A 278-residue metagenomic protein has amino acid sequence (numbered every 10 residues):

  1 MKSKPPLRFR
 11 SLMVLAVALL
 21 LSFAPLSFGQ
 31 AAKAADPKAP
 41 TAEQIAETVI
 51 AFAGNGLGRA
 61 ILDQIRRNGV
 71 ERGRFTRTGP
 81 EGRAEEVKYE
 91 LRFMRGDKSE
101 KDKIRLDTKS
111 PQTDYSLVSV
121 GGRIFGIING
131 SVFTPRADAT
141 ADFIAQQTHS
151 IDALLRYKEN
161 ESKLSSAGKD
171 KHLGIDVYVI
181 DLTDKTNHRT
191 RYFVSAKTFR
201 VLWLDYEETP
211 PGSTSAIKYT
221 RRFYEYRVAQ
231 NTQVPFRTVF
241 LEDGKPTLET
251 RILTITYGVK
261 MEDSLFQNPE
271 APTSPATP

Functional and structural regions predicted by a protein language model:
M1-F9: N-terminal secretory signal peptides that target proteins for export/translocation
M13-A24: Bacterial N-terminal signal peptides
P25-A34: Signal peptide processing junction and immediate N-terminal pro/mature segment of secreted/exported proteins
G29, L173-P269: Gly/Pro-enriched, hydrophobic low-complexity segments that function as extracytoplasmic propeptides/linkers
K33-I45, A51-G54, V120-H188, E208-S215 (+3 more regions): Flexible, processing/modification-adjacent segments and terminal tails in exported/periplasmic/extracellular proteins
D36-P37, T41, E47, A51-V132 (+1 more regions): N-terminal mature ectodomain segment of secretory-pathway/periplasmic proteins
R66, K101, Q112, E159 (+2 more regions): Extracytoplasmic
G79-A84, Q112-L117, V132-P135, N187-R191 (+2 more regions): Short, surface-exposed beta-strand/loop "edge" segments at domain boundaries and coil↔beta transitions
